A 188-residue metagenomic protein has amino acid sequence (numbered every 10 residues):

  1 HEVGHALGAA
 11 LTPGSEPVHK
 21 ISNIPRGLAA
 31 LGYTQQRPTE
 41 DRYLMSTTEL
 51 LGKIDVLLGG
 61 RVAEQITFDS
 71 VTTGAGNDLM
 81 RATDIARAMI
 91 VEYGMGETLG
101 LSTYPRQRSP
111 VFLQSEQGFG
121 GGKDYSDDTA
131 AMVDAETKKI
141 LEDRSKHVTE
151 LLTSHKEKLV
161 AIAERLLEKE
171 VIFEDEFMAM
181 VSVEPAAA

Functional and structural regions predicted by a protein language model:
H1, H5: Histidine-centered divalent metal-coordination motifs
A6-A188: Soluble catalytic regions of large protease machineries
